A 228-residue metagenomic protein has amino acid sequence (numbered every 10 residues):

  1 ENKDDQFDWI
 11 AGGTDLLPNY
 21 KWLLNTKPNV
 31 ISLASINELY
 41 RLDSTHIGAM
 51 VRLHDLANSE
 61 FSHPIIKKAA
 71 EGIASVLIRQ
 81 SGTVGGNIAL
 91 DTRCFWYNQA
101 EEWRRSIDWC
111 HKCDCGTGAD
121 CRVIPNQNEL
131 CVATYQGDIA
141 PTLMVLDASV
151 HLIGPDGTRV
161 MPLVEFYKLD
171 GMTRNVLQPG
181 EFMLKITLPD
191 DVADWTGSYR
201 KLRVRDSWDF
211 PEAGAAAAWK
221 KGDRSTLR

Functional and structural regions predicted by a protein language model:
E1-R228: C-terminal structural segment of proteins
